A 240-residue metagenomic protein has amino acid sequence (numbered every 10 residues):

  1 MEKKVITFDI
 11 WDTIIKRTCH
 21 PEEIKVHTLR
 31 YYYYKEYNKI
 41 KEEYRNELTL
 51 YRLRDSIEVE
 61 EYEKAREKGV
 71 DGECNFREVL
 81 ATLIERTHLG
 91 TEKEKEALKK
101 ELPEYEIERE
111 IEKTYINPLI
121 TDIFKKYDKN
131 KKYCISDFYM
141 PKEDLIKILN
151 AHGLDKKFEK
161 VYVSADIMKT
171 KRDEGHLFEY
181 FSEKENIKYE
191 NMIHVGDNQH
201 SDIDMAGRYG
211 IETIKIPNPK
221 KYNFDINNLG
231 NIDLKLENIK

Functional and structural regions predicted by a protein language model:
M1-S56: Active-site neighborhood of HAD-like aspartate-dependent phosphohydrolases
W11-I15, H20-E22, F138-K142, I167-M168 (+2 more regions): Short, solvent-exposed loop/turn segments at secondary-structure junctions
I14, T91-E94, R109-P118, H152 (+4 more regions): A generic "structured core" feature
I15-P21, E143-I148, R172-E174, D202-R208 (+1 more regions): A short acidic (Asp/Glu
E43-E85: N-terminal accessory alpha/beta regions
G69-K100, Y105-Y133, E143-I146: Short, acidic loop-to-helix structural element flanking the phosphoryl-transfer center in phosphate-processing enzymes
Y133-N191: Substrate-recognition "cap/lid" segment bordering the active-site pocket of phosphatases
V195, H200-L229: Acidic, Mg2+-coordinating phosphoryl-transfer loop and its flanking beta/alpha structural elements, shared across
